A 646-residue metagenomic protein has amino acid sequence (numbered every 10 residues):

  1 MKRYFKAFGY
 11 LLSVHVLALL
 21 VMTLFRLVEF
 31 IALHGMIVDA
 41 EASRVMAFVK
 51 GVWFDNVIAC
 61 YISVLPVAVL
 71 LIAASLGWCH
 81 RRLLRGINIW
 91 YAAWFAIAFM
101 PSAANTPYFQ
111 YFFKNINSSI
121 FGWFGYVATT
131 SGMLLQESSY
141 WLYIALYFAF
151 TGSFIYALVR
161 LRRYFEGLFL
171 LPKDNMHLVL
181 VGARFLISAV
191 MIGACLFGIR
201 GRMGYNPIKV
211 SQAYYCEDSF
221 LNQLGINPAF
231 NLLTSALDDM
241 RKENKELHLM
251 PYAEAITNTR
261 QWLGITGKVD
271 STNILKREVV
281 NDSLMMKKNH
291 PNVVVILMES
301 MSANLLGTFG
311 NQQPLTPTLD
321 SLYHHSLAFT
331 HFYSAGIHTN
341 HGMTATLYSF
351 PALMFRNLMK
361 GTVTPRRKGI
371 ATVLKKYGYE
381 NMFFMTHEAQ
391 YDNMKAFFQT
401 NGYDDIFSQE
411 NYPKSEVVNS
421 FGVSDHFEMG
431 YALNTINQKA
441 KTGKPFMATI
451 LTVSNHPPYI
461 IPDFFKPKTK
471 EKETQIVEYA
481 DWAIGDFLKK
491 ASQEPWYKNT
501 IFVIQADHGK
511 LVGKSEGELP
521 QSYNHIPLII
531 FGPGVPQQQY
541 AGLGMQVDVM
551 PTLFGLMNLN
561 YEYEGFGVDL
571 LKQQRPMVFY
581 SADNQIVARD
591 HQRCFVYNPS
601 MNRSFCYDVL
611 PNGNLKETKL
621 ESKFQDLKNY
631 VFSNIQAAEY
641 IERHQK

Functional and structural regions predicted by a protein language model:
K2-N244: Transmembrane and membrane-interface helices of multi-pass, inner-membrane envelope-modifying transferases
K6, S43, R81, S118 (+10 more regions): Generic alpha-helical secondary structure signal
I37-R44, H177, H248-W262, T272-I274 (+1 more regions): Alpha-helix capping and helix-coil boundary motifs
D55, A103, M133, Y156 (+13 more regions): Residues that form generic nucleotide/phosphate-binding pockets
R81-R82, E243-E254, M359-V363, G567-V568: Short alpha-helical "patches" and their helix-cap loops
Y126, Y214, D218, G225-F230 (+4 more regions): The feature marks either
G264-K646: Solvent-exposed soluble domains appended to multi-pass membrane proteins
